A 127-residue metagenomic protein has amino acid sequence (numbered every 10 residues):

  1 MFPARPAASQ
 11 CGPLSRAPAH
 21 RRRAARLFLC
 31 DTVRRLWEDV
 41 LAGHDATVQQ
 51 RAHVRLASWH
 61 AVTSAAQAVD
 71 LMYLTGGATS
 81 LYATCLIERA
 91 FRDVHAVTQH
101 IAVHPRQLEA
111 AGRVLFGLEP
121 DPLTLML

Functional and structural regions predicted by a protein language model:
M1-E38: Extended amphipathic alpha-helical segments enriched in small hydrophobics
R5-G12, R16-A19, V48-R51, R55 (+2 more regions): An alpha-helix initiation/capping motif
R16, T47, R113, G117: Catalytic cores of transferase enzymes with a strong primary signal for eukaryotic protein kinases
R16-R23, R55, W59-A66, R92-H95 (+1 more regions): Generic structural signal for well-ordered, non-transmembrane alpha-helical segments in soluble/cytosolic regions
A24-W59, Y73-L81: C-terminal helix-coil-helix/basic helical segment that borders enzyme active sites and/or dimer interfaces and provides
A65-L71, A78, I87: A short pocket-lining beta-strand/turn micro-motif at the edge of beta-sheets
Q67-L74, P105-E109: Short segments within alpha-helical structural elements
A78-L127: Glycine-rich phosphate/cofactor-binding loops in nucleotide/flavin-utilizing enzymes
